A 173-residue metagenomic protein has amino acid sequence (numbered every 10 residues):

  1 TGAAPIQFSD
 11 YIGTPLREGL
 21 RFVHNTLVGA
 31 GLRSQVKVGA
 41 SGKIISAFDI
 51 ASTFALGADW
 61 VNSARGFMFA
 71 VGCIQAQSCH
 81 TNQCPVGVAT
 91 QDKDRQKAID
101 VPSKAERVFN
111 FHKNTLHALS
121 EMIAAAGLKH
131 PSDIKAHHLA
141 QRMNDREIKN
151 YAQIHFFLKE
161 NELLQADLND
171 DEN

Functional and structural regions predicted by a protein language model:
T1-Q96: Glycine-rich phosphate/ribose-binding loops and adjacent secondary-structure elements that form binding surfaces
D92, K97-E106: Conserved thiamine diphosphate
P102-N173: C-terminal extensions of enzymes
